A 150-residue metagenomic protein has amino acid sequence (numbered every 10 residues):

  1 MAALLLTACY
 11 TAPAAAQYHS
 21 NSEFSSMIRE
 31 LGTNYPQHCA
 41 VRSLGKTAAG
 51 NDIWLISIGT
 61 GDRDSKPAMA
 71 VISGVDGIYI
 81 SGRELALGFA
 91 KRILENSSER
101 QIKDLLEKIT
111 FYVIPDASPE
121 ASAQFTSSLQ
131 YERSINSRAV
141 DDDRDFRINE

Functional and structural regions predicted by a protein language model:
M1-A8: Bacterial N-terminal signal peptides
C9-E150: Structured catalytic-domain cores with a bias toward divalent-metal coordination
